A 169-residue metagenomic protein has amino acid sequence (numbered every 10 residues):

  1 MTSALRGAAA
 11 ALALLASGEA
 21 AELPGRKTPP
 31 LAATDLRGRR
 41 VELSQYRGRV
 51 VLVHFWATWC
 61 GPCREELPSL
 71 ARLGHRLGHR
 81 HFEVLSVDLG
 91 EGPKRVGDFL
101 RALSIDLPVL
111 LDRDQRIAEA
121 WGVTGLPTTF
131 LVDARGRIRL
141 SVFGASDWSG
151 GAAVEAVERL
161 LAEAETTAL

Functional and structural regions predicted by a protein language model:
M1-A8: Bacterial N-terminal signal peptides that target proteins for export
A9-A20: Hydrophobic h-region of N-terminal signal peptides that target proteins for export in Gram-negative bacteria
G18-L43: N-terminal "domain-start" segment that seeds a small globular fold
R49-V51, F55-W59, G125: Short pre-active-site segment immediately N-terminal to redox-active cysteine/selenocysteine motifs in thiol-based
R49-V51, H81-E83, P108: Structural signature of beta-strand start/N-cap positions in the alpha/beta core of ABC transporter nucleotide-binding
F55-R72: Conserved redox-active cysteine motifs that mediate thiol-disulfide chemistry, especially di-cysteine Cys-X(1-2)-Cys
L85, G97-R135: Short, internal strand/loop/helix patches that form the active-site neighborhood or redox-interaction surface
L131-L169: Thiol-/selenol-based redox modules, centered on thioredoxin-like and closely related oxidoreductase domains
